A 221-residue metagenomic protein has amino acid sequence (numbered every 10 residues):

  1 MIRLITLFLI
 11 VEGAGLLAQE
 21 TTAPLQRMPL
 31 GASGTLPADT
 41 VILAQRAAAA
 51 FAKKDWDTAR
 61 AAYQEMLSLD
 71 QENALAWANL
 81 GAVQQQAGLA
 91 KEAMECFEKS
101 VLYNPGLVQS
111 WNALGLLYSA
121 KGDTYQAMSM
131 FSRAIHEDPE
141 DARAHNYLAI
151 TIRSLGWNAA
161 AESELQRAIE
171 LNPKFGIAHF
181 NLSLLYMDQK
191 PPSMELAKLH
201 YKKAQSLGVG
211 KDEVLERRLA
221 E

Functional and structural regions predicted by a protein language model:
M1-L7: Sec-dependent signal peptide recognition, specifically the positively charged N-region followed immediately by
E20-A32, F180, L184-E221: Terminal, low-structured helical/coil segments at or just beyond the last alpha-helical repeat
A38-E72, N79-Q86: Alpha-helical segment of the N-proximal tetratricopeptide repeat
T40, A74-L75, V108-Q109, A142-R143 (+2 more regions): Helix-start (N-cap) detector for alpha-helical repeat units in TPR-like alpha-solenoids, especially tetratricopeptide
Q45, N79, A113, Y147 (+2 more regions): Canonical tetratricopeptide repeat
A52-E65, Q86-K99, Q109, A120-R133 (+2 more regions): Structural signature of tandem alpha-helical TPR/SEL1-like repeats, specifically the intra-repeat loop/turn
L69, Y103, E137, L171 (+1 more regions): Structural marker of alpha-solenoid helical repeat scaffolds
